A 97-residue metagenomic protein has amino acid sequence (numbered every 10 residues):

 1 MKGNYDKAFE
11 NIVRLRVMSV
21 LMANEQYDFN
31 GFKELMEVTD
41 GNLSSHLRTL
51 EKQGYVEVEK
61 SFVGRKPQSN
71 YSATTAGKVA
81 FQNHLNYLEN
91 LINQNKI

Functional and structural regions predicted by a protein language model:
K2, V79-I97: Amphipathic alpha-helical dimerization/coiled-coil segments that flank or bridge DNA-binding/regulatory modules
G3-T39, S61-V63, N70: N-terminal helix-turn-helix DNA-binding core of bacterial DNA-binding proteins
N42: Residues in the helix-turn-helix
H46: Residues within the DNA-recognition helix of helix-turn-helix
G54: Glycine-centered, phosphate/nucleic-acid-interacting loop/turn motifs that mediate DNA/RNA or nucleotide
V58: Short beta-strand "wing" residues that participate in macromolecule-binding interfaces
V63-Q82: Basic, amphipathic "hinge/linker" alpha-helix immediately C-terminal to the N-terminal HTH DNA-binding motif
